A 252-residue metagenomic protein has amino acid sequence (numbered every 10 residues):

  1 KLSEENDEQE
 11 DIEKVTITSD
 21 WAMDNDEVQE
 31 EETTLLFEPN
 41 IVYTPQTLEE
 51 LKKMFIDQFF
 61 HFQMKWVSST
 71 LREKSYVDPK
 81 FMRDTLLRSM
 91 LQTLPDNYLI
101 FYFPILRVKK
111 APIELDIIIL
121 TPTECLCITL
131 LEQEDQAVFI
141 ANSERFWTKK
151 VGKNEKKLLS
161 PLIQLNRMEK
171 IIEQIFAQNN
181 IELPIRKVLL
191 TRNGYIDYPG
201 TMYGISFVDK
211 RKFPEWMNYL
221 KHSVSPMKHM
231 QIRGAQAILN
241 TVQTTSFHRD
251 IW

Functional and structural regions predicted by a protein language model:
K1-P112, K156-L159, I163-W252: Surface-exposed interaction regions that form or flank ligand-binding interfaces
D116: Phosphate-centric recognition/catalysis
I119-R145: Active-site beta-strand-loop-beta-strand hairpin of nuclease catalytic cores that positions key catalytic residues
V138-L162: Long, charge-dense
